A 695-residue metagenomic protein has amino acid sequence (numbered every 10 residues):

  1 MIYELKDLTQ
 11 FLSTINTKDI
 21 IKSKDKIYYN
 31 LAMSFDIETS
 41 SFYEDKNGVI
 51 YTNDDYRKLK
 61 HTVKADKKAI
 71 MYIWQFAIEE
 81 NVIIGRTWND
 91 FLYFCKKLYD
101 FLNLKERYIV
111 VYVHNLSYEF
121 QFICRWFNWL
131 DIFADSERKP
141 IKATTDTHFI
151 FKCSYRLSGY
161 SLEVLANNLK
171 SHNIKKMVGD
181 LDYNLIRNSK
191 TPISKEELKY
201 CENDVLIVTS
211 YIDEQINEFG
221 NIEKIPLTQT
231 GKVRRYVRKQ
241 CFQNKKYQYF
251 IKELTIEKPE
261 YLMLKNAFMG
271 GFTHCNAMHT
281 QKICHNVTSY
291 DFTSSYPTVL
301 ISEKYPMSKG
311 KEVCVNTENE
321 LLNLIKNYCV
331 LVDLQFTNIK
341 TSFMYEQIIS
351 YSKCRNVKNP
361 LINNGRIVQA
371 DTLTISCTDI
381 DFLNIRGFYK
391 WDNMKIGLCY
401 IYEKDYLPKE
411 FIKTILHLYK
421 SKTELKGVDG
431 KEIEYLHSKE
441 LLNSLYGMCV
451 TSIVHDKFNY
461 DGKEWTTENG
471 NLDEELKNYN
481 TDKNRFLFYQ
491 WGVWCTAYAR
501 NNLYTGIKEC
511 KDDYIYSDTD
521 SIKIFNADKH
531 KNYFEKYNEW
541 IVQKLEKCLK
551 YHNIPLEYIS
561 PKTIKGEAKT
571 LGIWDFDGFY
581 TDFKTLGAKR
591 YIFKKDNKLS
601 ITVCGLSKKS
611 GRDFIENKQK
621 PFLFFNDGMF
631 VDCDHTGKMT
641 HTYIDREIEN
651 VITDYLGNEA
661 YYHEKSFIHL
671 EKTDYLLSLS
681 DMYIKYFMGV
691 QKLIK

Functional and structural regions predicted by a protein language model:
M1-I37: N-terminal accessory regions of nucleic-acid-interacting proteins
I2, D25-Y28, Y43, Y51 (+2 more regions): Conserved acidic
D36-E44: Ser/Thr-glycine-rich phosphate-binding loops at phosphate-binding pockets of nucleotides, nucleotide cofactors
